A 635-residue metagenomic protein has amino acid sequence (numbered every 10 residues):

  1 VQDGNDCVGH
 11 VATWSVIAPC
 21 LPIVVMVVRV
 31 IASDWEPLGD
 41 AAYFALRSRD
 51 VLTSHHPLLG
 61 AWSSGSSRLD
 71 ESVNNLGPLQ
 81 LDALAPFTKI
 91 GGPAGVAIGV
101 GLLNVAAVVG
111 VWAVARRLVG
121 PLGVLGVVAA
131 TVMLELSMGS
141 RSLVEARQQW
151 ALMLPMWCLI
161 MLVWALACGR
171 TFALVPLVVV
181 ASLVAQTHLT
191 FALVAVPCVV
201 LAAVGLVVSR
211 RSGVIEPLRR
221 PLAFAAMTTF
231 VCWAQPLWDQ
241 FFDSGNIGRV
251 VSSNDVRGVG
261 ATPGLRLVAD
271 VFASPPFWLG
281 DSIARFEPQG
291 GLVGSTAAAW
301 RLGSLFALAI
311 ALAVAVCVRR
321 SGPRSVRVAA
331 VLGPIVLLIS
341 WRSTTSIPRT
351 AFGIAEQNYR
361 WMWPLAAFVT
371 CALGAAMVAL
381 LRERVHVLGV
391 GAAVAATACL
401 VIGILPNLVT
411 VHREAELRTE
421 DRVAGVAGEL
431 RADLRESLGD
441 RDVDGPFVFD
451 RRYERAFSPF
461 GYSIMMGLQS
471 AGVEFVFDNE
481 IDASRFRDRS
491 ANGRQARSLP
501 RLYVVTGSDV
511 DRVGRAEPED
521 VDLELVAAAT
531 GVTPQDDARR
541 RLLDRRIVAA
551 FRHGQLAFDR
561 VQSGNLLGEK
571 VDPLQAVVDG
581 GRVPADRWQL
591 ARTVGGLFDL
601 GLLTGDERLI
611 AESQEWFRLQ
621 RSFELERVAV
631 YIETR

Functional and structural regions predicted by a protein language model:
V1-V28, V207-T228: Start-transfer (signal-anchor) and selected internal transmembrane alpha helices of multi-pass inner/ER membrane
G4, L159-P176, S209-S212: Membrane-interface transmembrane helices that cradle and orient dolichyl/undecaprenyl
W14-V16, G95, V111-L136: Transmembrane-helix signature of polytopic, membrane-embedded enzymes that assemble or transfer cell-envelope glycans
Y43-V51, G60, G65-G92, W278-R285: Short hydrophobic/aromatic helix or loop-helix immediately within or flanking a transmembrane segment in polytopic
R47-S54, R210, R220-L305: Transmembrane-lumen/periplasm boundary regions of multi-pass, lipid-linked membrane glycan transferases
P78-D82, I90-V109, E145-Q148, A298-L305: Loop-to-helix entry region of an early transmembrane alpha helix in multi-pass inner-membrane enzymes
A94, I98-G120, C158, L312-C317: Transmembrane-helix motifs of polytopic, lipid-linked glycan transferases
I160-L162, L174-L189, L193-V200, T228-F230: Membrane-interface alpha helices of multi-pass inner-membrane proteins
